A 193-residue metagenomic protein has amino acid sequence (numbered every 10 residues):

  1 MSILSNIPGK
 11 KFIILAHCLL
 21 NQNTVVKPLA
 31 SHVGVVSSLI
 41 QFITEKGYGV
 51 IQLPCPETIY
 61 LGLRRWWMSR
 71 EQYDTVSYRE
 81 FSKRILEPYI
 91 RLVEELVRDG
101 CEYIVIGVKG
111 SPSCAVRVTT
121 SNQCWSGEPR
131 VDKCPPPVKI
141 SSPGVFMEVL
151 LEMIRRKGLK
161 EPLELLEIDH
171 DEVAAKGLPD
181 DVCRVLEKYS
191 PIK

Functional and structural regions predicted by a protein language model:
M1-L29: Active-site and ligand/interface coordination hotspots across diverse enzymes and nucleic-acid-associated assemblies
L20-N21, E57-T58, P112-S113: Short, solvent-exposed loop/turn segments at secondary-structure junctions
V25, G62-L63, C114-T119, L178: A short acidic (Asp/Glu
L29-Y73: Short, surface-exposed acidic-centric catalytic microdomains
L63-R70, T75-R91, V97, E128-K193: Divalent-metal-activated hydrolytic enzyme cores
E102-V108: Short glycine-rich phosphate-binding loop at a beta-alpha junction
V108-P112, H170: Short, well-ordered beta-to-alpha junction loops that form the rim of enzyme active sites and present histidine/acidic
T120-R130: A glycine- and small-aliphatic-rich helix-loop capping segment at beta-alpha/alpha-beta transitions that lines
